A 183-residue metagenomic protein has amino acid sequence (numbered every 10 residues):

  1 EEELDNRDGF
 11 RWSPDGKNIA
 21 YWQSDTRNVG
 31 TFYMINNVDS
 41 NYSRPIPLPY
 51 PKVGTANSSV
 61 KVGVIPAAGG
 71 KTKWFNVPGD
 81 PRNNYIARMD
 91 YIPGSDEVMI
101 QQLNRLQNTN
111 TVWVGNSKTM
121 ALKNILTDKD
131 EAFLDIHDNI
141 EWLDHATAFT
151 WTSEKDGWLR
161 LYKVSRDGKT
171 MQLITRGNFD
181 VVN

Functional and structural regions predicted by a protein language model:
E1-R11, N18-F75: Predominantly five- to eight-bladed beta-propeller fold
E1-R7, D80-I86, D130-H137, N178-N183: Short glycine-/Asp-/Thr-/Trp-enriched loop segments that recur within the blades of beta-propeller repeat domains
G9-R11, A20-T26, K52-A56, D90-P93 (+5 more regions): Beta-strand C-termini and the immediately following turn/loop, strongest in propeller blades
R27-T31, N83, R160: Short catalytic/ligand-binding loop motif for oxyanion handling, primarily in non-cytosolic enzymes, centered on
V60-A67, V112-M120, K163-D167: Beta-propeller blade signature
V62, A87-Y91, N139-E141: Beta-rich, blade/repeat-based domains predominating in secreted/periplasmic proteins but also intracellular
A67, K71-N104: Long hydrophobic segments that form regular secondary structure
K73-N76, L122-T127, M171-R176: Beta-propeller fold detector
